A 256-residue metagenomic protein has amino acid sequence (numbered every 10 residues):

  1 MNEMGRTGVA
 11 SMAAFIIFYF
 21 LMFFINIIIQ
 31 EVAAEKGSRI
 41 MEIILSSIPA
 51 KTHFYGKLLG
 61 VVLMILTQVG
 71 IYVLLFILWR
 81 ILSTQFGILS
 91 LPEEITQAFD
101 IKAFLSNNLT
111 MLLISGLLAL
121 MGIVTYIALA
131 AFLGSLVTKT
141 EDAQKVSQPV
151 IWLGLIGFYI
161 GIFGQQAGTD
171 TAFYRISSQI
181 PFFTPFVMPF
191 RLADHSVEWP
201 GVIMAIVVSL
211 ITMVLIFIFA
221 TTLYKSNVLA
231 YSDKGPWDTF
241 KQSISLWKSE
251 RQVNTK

Functional and structural regions predicted by a protein language model:
M1-F23: Transport-system extracytoplasmic interface segments
N2-G5, L78-I114, H195, W199: Membrane-interfacial helix-loop-helix connectors in multipass membrane proteins
A10, S46, K51-Y72, F76 (+3 more regions): Alpha-helical transmembrane segments of multi-pass membrane proteins
I25-S46: Transmembrane helix boundary and interhelical loop/hinge segments in multi-pass membrane proteins
K102-S106, Q165-Q179, F183-L210, E250-V253: Membrane-interfacial helix-loop-helix junctions in multi-pass membrane proteins
T110-L118, H195-S226: Alpha-helical transmembrane segments of multi-pass membrane transporters/translocases
T110-W152, Q166-A167: A structural motif at transmembrane helix-loop-helix junctions in multipass membrane proteins
F132-E141, I211-K256: Junction motif at the cytosolic side of a transmembrane helix
